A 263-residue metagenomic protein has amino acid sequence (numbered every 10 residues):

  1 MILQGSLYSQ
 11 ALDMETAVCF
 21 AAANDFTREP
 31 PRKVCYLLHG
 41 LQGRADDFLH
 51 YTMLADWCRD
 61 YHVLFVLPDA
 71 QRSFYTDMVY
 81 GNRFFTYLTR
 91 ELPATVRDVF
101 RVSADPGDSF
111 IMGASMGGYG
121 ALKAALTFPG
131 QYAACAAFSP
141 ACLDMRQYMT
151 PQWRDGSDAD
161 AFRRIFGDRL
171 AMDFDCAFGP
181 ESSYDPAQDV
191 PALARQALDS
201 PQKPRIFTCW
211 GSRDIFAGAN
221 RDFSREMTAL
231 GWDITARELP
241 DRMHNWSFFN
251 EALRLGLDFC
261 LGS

Functional and structural regions predicted by a protein language model:
M1-S263: Non-catalytic cap/lid and distal C-terminal segments of serine-dependent acyl enzymes
